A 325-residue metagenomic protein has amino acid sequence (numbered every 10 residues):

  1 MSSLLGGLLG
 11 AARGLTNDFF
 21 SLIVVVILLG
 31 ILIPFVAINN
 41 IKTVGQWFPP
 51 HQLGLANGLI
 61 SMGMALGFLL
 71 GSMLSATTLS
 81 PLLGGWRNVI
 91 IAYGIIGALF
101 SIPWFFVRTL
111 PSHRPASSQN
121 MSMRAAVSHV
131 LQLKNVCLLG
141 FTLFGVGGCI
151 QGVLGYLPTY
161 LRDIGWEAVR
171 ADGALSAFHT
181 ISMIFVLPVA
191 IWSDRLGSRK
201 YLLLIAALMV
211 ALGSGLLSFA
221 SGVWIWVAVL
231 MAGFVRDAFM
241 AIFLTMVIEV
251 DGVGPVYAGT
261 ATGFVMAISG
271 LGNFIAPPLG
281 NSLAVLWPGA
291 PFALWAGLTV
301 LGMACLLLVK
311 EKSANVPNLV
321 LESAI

Functional and structural regions predicted by a protein language model:
M1-S2, R195-A207: Cytoplasmic membrane-interface "Motif A"-like loop-to-helix N-cap segments of 12-TM Major Facilitator Superfamily
L4-N17, L208-S221: C-terminal ends and interior cores of transmembrane alpha-helices in multi-pass membrane transporters/permeases
V25-G63: Cytoplasmic helix-loop-helix junction between adjacent transmembrane helices in 12-TM secondary transporters
L59-R108: Helix-loop-helix hairpin linking two adjacent transmembrane segments in secondary transporters
T109-L139, I325: Juxtamembrane intracellular "pre-TM" segments in multi-pass secondary transporters
N135-S176, S182-V186: Extracytoplasmic gate region of multi-pass secondary transporters
V186-G197: Helix-to-loop junctions at the C-terminal end of transmembrane segments in multipass secondary transporters
G254-W287: A late C-terminal transmembrane helix in Major Facilitator Superfamily
